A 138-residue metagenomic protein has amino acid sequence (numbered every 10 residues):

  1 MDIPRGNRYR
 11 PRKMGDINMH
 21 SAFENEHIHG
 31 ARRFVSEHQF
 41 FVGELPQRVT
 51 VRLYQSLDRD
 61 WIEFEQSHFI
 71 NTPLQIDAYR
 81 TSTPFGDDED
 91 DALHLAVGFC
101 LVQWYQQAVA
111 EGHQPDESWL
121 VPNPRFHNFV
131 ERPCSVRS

Functional and structural regions predicted by a protein language model:
D2-R48, D116-E117, H127-S138: Negatively charged, low-complexity tracts enriched in Asp/Glu with abundant Ser/Thr
F34-H68: Amphipathic, interaction-prone secondary-structure segments
P46-R48, D77-Y79, L120: Short, mixed charged/polar active-site loops that provide acid/base catalysis or chelate metal/phosphate cofactors
S67-L95: A short, exposed loop/beta-hairpin motif centered on an aromatic-Gly-Thr core
G98-P115: Short arginine-rich
